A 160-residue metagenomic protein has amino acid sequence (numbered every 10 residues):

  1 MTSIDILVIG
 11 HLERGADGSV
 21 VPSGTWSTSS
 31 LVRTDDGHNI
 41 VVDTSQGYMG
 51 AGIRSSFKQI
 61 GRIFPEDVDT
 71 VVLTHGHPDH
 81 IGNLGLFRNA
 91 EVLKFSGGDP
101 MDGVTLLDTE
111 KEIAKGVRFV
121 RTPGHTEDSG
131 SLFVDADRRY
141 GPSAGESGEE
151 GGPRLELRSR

Functional and structural regions predicted by a protein language model:
M1-H38: Zn-dependent metallo-beta-lactamase
M1-I4, R33-N39, E110-R118, A136-Y140: Beta-strand-turn-beta hairpins that frame and shape the catalytic cleft of phosphate-ester-processing enzymes
I9-L12, D43-G47, G76, G124-T126 (+1 more regions): Active-site metal-binding loops of divalent metal-dependent hydrolases
V20, T25-W26, T44-K115, E150: Active-site HxH/HxHxD metal-binding segment of metal-dependent hydrolases
S29-L31, E110, S129-F133: Short acidic loop-to-beta-strand element that houses the catalytic metal-binding Asp/Glu of nuclease active sites
V32, D43, V68, H75 (+3 more regions): Divalent metal-coordination and catalytic microenvironments
I40-V42, V72, R139-S143: Residue-level marker for buried hydrophobic side chains located in beta-strands that build the well-ordered beta-sheet
Y48, E127-R160: Metallo-beta-lactamase
